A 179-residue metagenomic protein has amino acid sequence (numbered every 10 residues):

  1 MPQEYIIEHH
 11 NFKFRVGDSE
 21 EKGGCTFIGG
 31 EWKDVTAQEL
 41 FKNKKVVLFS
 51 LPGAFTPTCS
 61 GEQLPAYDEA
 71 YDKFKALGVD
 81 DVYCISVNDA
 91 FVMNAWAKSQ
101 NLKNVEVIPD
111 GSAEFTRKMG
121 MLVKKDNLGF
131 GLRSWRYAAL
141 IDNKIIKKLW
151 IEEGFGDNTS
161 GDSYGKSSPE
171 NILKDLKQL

Functional and structural regions predicted by a protein language model:
M1-L179: Chalcogenol-based redox active-site neighborhoods
